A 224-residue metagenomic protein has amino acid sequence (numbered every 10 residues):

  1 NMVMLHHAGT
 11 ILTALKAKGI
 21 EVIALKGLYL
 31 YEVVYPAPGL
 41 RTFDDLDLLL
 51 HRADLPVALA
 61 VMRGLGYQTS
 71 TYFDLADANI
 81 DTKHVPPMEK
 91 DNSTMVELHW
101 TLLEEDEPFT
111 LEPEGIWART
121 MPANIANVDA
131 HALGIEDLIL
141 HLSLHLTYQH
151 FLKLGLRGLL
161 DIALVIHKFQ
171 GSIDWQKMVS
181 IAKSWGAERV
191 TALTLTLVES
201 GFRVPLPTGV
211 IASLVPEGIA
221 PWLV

Functional and structural regions predicted by a protein language model:
N1-D44, L50-V224: Conserved NTP-donor binding/palm subdomain of two-metal-ion nucleotidyltransferases/polymerases, i.e., the charged
